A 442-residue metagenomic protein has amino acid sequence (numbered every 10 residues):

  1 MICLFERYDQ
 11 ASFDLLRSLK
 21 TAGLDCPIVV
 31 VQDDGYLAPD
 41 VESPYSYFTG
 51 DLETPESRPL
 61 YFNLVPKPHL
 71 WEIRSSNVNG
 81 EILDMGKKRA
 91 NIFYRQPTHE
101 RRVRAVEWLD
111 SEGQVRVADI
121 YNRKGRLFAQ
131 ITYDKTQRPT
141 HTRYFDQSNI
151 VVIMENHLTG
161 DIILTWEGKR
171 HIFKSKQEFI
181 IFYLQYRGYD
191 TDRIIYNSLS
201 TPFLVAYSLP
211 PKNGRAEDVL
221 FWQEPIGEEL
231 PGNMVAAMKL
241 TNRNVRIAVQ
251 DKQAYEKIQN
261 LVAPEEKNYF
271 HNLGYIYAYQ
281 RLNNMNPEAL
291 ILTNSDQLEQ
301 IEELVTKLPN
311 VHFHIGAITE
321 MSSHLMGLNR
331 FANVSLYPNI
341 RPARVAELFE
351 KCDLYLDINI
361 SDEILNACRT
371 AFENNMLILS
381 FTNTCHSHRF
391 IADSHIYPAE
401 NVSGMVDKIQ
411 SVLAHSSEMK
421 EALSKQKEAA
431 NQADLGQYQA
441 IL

Functional and structural regions predicted by a protein language model:
M1-H69: N-terminal subdomain of nucleotide-sugar transferases
H171-S175, F182-P202: Short N-terminal targeting/anchoring amphipathic segment
L230-E266: A short, active-site helix/loop in glycosyltransferases that binds the activated sugar's phosphate group
F270-G327: Conserved catalytic-core segment of nucleotide-activated headgroup transferases in glycan assembly
S323-I340: Nucleotide-activated donor-binding/catalytic signature segment of Leloir-type glycosyltransferases, i.e., the conserved
E347-C352: Short alpha-helical donor nucleotide-sugar binding micro-motif in glycosyltransferases
L354-K420: Catalytic binding pocket for nucleotide-activated donors in carbohydrate/polymer assembly enzymes
A414-L442: A charged, aromatic-enriched C-terminal amphipathic alpha-helix characteristic of glycosyltransferases across folds
